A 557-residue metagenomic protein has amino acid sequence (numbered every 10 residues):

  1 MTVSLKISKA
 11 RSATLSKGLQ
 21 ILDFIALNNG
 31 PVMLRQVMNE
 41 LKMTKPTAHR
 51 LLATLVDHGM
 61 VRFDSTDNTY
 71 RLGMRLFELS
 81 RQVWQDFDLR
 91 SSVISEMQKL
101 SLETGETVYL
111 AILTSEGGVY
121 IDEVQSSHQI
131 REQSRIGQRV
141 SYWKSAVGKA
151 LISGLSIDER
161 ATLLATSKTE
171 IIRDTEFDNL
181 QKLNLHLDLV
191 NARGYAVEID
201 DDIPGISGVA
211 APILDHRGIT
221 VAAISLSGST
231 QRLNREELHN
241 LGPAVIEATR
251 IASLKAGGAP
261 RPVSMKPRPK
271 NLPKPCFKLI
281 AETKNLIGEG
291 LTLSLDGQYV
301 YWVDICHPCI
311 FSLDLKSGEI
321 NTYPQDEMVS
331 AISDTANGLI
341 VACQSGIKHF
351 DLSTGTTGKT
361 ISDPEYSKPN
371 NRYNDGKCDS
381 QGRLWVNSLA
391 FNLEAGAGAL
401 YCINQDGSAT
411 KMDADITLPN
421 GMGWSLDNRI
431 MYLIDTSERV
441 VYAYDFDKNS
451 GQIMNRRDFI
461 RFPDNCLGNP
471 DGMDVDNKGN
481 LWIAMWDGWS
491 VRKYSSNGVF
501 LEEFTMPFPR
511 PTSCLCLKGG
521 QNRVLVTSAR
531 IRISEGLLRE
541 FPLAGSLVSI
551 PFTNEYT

Functional and structural regions predicted by a protein language model:
T2-D86, I251-G258: N-terminal helix-turn-helix
D67-S167: Amphipathic alpha-helical effector-binding/dimerization core of metabolite-sensing transcriptional regulators
S92-L100, L164-A210: Short, basic/aromatic recognition patches
L180-K182, H186, R193, P204-G205 (+1 more regions): Juxtadomain coupling helices with adjacent low-complexity linkers
I213-H216: Sensor-regulatory modules in signal-transduction proteins
K270-N285, D314-G318, P324, S362 (+1 more regions): A short helix->beta-strand "capping" segment at the edge of beta-propeller domains
T283-G297, D326-C343, Y366-R383, M412-I430 (+3 more regions): Beta-rich, blade/repeat-based domains predominating in secreted/periplasmic proteins but also intracellular
L352-S353, Y444-Q452, F552-T557: Short loop/turn segments immediately following beta-strands, especially the blade-tip and inter-blade linker loops
